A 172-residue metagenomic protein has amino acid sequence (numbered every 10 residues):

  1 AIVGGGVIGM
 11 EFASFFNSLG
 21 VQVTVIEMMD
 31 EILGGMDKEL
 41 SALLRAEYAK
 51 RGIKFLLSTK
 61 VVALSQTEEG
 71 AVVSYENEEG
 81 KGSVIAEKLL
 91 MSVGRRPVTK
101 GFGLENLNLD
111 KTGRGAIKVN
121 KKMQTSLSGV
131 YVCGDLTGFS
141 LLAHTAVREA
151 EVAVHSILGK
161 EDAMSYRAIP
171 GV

Functional and structural regions predicted by a protein language model:
A1, T24-I26, Y131: Conserved hydrophobic packing residues within short motifs/helices of P-loop NTPase cores of ABC-family ATPases
A1-I2, I32-L33, G115: A generic structural signal for short
V3-G6, D135: Glycine-rich Rossmann-fold phosphate-binding loop(s) that bind the pyrophosphate of adenine dinucleotide cofactors
G4, V23, L104: Conserved hydrophobic/aromatic pocket- or pore-lining residues that grip, position, or stack substrates in active sites
V7-E68, V72-G80, F139-V147, H155-V172: Rossmann-like dinucleotide-binding cores of NAD(P)H-dependent redox enzymes
S83-A163: FAD-site-proximal beta/loop scaffold in flavoenzymes
